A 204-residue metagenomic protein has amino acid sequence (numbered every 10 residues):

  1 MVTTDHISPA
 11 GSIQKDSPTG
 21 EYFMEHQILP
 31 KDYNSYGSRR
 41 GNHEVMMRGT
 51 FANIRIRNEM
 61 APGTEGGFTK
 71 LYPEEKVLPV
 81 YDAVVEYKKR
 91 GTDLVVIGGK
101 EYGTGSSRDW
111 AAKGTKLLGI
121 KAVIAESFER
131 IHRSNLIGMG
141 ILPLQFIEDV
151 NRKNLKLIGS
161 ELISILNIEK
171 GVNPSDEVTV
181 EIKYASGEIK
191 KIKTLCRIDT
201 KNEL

Functional and structural regions predicted by a protein language model:
M1-L204: Fe-S-dependent hydro-lyases/dehydratases of central metabolism
